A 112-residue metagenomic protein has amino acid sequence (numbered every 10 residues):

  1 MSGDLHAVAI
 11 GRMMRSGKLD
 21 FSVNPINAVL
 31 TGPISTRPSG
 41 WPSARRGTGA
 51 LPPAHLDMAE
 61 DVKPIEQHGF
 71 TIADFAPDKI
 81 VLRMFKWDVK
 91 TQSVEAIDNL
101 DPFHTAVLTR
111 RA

Functional and structural regions predicted by a protein language model:
M1-A112: Long, structured stretches of catalytic cores involved in phosphate-ester chemistry, encompassing
